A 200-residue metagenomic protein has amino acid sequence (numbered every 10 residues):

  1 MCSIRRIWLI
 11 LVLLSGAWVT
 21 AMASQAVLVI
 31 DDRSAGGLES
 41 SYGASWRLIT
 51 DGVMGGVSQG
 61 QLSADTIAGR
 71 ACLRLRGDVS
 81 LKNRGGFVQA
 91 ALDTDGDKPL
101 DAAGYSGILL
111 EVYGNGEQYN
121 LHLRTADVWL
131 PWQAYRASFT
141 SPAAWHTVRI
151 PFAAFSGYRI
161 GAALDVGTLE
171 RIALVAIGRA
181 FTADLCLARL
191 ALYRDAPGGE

Functional and structural regions predicted by a protein language model:
M1-L9: Bacterial N-terminal signal peptides that target proteins for export
C2, V19-E200: Beta-rich carbohydrate-recognition modules and glycan-binding surfaces
W8-W18: Bacterial N-terminal signal peptides
